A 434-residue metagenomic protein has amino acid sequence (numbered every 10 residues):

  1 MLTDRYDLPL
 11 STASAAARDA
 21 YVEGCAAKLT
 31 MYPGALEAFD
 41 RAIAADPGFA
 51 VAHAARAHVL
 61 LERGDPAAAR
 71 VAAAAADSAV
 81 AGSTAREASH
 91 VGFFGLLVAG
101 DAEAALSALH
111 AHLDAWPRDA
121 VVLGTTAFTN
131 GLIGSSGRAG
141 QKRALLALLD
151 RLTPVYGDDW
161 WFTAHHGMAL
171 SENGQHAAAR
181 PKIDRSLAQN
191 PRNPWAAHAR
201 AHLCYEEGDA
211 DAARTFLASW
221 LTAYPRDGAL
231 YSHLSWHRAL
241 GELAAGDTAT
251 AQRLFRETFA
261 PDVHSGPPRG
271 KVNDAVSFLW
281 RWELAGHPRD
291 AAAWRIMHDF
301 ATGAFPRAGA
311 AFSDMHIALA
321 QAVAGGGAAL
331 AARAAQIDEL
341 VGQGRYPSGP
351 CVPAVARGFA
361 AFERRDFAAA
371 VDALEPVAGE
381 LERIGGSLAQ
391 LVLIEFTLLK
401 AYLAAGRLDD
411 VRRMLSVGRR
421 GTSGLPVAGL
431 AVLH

Functional and structural regions predicted by a protein language model:
A13-R41, A45, V91-D101, T125 (+3 more regions): Alpha-helical segment of the N-proximal tetratricopeptide repeat
A16, G48-A52, A85, R118-V122 (+6 more regions): Residue-level recognition of tetratricopeptide repeat
A20, H53, S89-G92, L123-T126 (+10 more regions): TPR repeat positional signature
Y21-A26, G48-G64, E87-V98, V121-I133 (+1 more regions): Non-membrane alpha-helical segments in proteins
A27, L60, L96, N130-I133 (+9 more regions): Residue at a conserved register position within TPR or TPR-like alpha-solenoid repeats
T30, R63, A99-G100, I133 (+8 more regions): Structural motif corresponding to the intra-repeat A-B loop/turn of tetratricopeptide repeats
D40, A68-V80, E103-W116, A139-P154 (+7 more regions): Alpha-helical repeat scaffolds
L240-H434: Helix-coil-helix junctions within alpha-helical repeat/solenoid scaffolds
